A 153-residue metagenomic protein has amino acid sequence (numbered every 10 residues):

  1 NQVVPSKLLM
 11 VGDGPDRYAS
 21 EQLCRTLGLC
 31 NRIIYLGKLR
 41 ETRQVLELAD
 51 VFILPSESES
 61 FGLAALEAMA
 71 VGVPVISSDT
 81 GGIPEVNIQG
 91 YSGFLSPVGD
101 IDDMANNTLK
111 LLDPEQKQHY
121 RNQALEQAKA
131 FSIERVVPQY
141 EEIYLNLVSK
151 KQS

Functional and structural regions predicted by a protein language model:
N1-I34: A conserved nucleotide-sugar
K38, E57: Aromatic "clamp/platform" in nucleotide-sugar-dependent glycosyltransferases that forms part of the donor/acceptor
G62-A65, I83: Short glycine/serine-rich donor-binding loops of glycosyltransferases
P74-S77, N87: Short hydrophobic beta-strand element within catalytic cores of glycosyltransferases and related nucleotide-activated
Q89-G90, F94-I101, K110-E115: Conserved acidic donor-binding segment of nucleotide-sugar-dependent glycosyltransferases
D103, Q116-A130, Q139-E142: A short, well-ordered alpha-helix in the C-terminal region of glycosyltransferases
L109, I133-S153: C-terminal alpha-helical cap of glycosyltransferases
